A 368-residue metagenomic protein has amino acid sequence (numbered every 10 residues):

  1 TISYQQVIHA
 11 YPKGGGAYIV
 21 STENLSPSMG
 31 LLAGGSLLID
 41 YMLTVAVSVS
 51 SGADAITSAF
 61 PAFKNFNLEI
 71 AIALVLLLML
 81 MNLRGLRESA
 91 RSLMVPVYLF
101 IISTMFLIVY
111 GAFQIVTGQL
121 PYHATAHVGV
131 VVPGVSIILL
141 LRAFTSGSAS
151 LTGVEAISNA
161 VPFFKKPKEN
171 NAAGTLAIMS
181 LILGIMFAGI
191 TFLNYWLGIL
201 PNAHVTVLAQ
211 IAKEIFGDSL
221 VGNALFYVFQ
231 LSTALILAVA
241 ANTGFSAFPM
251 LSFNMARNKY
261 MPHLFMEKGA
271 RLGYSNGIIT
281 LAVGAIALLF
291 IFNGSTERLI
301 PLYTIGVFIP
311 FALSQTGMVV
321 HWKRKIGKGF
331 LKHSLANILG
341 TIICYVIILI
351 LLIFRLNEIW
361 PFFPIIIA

Functional and structural regions predicted by a protein language model:
T1-N24, L32-A46, L83, G189-L197 (+1 more regions): Juxtamembrane transmembrane-helix boundary signature
P27, N65-A73, F163-M186, F253-I291 (+2 more regions): Loop-to-transmembrane helix boundary motifs in multi-pass membrane proteins
L78-Q114, L176-M179, I300-L313, K332-I343 (+1 more regions): Membrane-interface loop-to-helix entry segments
Y98, I102-T152, F354, E358: Helix-loop-helix junctions that connect adjacent transmembrane segments in multi-pass membrane transporters
F100-A126, T191-G198, F311-G327: Hydrophobic alpha-helical segments and their helix-loop junctions in multi-pass secondary transporters
H127, L264-N276, F311-L356: C-terminal membrane-solvent junction of multi-pass transporters and transport-like membrane proteins
V128-L176, L225, F229-A240: Hydrophobic, membrane-embedded alpha-helices of multi-pass small-molecule transporters
I178-A240, F265-F290: TM-loop-TM module centered on a large, flexible mid-protein loop between adjacent transmembrane helices in multi-pass
